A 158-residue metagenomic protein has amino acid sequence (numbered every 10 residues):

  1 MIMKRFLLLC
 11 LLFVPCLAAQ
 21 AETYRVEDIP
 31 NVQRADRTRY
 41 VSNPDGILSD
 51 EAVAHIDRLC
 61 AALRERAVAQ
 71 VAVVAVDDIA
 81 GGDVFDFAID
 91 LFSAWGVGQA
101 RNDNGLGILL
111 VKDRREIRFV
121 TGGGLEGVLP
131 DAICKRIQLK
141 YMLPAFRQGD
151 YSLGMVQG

Functional and structural regions predicted by a protein language model:
M1-M3: N-terminal secretory signal peptides that target proteins for export/translocation
F6-P15: Sec-dependent N-terminal signal peptides
A21-Q157: Folded, non-transmembrane soluble domains that reside on the lumenal/extracytoplasmic side of membranes
